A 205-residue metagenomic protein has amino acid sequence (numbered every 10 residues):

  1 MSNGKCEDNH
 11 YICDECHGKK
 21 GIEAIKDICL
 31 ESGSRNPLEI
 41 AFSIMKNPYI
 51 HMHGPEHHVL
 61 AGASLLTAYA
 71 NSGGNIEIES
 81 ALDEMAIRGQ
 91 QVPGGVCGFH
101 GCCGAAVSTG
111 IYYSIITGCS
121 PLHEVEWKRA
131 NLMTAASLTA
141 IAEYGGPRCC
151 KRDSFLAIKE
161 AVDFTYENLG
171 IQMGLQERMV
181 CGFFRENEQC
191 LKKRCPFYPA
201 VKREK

Functional and structural regions predicted by a protein language model:
M1, E7-H10, D14-H17: Cys/His-coordinated zinc-binding microdomains
N3, H10, R178, N187 (+1 more regions): Residues immediately within or flanking Cys/His clusters that coordinate Zn2+ in small zinc-binding modules
N3-G4, I22-E23: Short, non-ligating residues that shape and space the ligands of small metal-coordination modules and catalytic
L30-G62, P147: Polybasic, low-complexity association/targeting segments
P37-P48, E79-G98: Short, hydrophobic/aliphatic alpha-helical segments
H57, V96-I111, I115: Conserved phosphate/anionic-ligand binding catalytic regions in large, soluble enzymes, centered on
A63-N71, G110-G118, K159-D163: Short glycine/serine- and small hydrophobic-enriched flexible loop segments
I116-T117, H123-Y166: A structural-propensity feature for long, helix-poor, extended segments
